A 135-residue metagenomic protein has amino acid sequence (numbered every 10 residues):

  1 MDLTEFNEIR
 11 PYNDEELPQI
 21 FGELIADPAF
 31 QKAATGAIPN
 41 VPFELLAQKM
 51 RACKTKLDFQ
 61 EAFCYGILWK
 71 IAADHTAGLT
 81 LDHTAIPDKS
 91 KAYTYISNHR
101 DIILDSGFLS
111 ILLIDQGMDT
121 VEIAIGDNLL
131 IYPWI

Functional and structural regions predicted by a protein language model:
M1-Y93, H99-S110, I114, T120: Membrane-anchoring hydrophobic helices of lipid-metabolizing enzymes
I96-S97, I125: Short beta-strand scaffold positions
E122-W134: Conserved nucleotide-cofactor-binding alpha/beta core module
